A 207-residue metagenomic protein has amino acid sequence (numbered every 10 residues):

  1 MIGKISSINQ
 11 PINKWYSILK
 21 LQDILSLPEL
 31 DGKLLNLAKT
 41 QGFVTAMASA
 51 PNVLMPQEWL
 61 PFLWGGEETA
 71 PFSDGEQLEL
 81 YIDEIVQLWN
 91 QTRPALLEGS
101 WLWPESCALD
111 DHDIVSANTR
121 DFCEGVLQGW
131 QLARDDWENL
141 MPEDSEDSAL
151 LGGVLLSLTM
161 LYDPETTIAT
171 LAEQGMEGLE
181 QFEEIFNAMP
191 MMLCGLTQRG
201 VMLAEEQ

Functional and structural regions predicted by a protein language model:
N13-D31, R93-D113, R134-D135: Short amphipathic alpha-helical segments and their helix-coil junctions
N13-W64: N-terminal domain-start signal
E29-T40, H112-D121, E146-A149, M176-E184: Structural motif
M55-L109: A glycine-rich, hydrophobic loop/mini-helix early in the fold
E105-A108, A117-L132, L140, E146 (+1 more regions): Mature extracytoplasmic or organellar-lumen-exposed domains after removal of signal/transit peptides
W137-Q181: An amphipathic alpha-helical core segment
T166-Q207: Eukaryote-biased recognition of C-terminal alpha-helical segments
